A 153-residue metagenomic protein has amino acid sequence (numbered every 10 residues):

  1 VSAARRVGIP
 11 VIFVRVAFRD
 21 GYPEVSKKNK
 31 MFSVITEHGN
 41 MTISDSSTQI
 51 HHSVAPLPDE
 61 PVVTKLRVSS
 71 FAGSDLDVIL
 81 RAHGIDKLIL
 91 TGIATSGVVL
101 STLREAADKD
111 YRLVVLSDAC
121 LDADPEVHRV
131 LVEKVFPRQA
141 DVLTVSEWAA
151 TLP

Functional and structural regions predicted by a protein language model:
S2-V7, F18, E24, K30-P153: Active-site-adjacent betaalpha module
